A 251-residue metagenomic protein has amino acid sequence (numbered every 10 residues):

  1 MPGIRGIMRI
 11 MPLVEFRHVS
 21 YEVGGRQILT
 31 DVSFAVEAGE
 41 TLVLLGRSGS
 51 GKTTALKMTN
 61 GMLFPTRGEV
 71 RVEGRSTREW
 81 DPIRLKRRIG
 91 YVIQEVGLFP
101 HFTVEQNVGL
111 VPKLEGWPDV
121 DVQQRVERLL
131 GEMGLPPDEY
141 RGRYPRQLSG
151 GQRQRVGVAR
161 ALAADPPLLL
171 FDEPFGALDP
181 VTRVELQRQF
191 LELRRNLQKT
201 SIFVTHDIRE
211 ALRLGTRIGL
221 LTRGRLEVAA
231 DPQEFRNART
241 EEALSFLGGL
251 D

Functional and structural regions predicted by a protein language model:
N60: Helix-to-loop junction immediately C-terminal to a conserved catalytic motif
T77-G90, L114, F235-R239: ABC ATPase NBD coupling module
E105-K113, Q123, E127: Short helical segment in ABC ATPase nucleotide-binding domains corresponding to the A-loop/adjacent helical element
V120-E139, E192: Conserved ABC ATPase "signature" region
R146, A164: Conserved signature/switch motifs of ABC ATPase nucleotide-binding domains
L169-D172: Catalytic Walker B motif of ABC-type/P-loop ATPase nucleotide-binding domains
R183-L197: Helical segment within the ABC ATPase nucleotide-binding domain
R223-G224: Conserved ABC ATPase "signature" C-loop
